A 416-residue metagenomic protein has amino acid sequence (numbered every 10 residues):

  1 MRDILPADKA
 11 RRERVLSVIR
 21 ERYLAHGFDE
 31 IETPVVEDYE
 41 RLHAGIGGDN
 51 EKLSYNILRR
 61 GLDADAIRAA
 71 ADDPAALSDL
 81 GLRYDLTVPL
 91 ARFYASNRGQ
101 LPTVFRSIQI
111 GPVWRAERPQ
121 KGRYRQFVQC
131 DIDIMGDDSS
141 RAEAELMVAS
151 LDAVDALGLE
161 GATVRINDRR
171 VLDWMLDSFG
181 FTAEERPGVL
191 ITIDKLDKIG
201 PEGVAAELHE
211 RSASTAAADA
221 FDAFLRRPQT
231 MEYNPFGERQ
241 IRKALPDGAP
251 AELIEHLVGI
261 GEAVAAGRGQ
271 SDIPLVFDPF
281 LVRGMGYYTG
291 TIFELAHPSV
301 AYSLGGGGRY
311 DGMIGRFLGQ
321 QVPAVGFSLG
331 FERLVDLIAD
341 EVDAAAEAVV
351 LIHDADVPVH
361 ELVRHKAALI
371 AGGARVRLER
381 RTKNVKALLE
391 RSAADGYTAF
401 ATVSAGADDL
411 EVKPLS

Functional and structural regions predicted by a protein language model:
M1-K9, A66: Auxiliary tRNA-acceptor-end handling modules of aminoacyl-tRNA synthetases
R11-F28, E37-D38, P74-L77, D85-L101 (+2 more regions): Positively charged, Gly/Ser-enriched RNA/tRNA-binding surfaces
V35-L80: Polyanion/phosphate-binding surface patch
G45-D49, S178-G180, T291-F293, A393-A394: Short low-complexity, flexible loop/linker segments enriched in glycine and/or proline with clustered acidic
E51-A66, F181-V204: Acidic, His- and aromatic-enriched active-site or binding-groove loops in soluble protein domains that engage sugars
Y55-R68, T192, F400-S416: Short, basic, helix/turn surface patches
Y124-C130, I166-W174: Short, conserved phosphate-binding/catalytic loop or strand-edge motifs used in phosphoryl-/nucleotidyl-transfer
G161-L172, V189, V276-V282: Short, surface-exposed recognition loops or helix-turn segments adjacent to catalytic cores
